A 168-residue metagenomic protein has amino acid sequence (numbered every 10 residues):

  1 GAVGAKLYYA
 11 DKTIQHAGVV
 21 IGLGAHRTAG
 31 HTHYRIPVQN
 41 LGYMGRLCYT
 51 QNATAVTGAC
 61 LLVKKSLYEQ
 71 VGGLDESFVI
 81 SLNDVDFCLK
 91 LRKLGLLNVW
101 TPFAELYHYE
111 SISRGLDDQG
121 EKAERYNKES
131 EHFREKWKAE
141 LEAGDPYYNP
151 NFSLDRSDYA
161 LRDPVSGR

Functional and structural regions predicted by a protein language model:
G1-V71, V85, L94, E105-D117 (+3 more regions): Acidic/His-rich active-site region of diverse nucleotide-sugar glycosyltransferases
I80-S81: A short, glycine-/small-residue-rich helix N-cap motif at loop->alpha-helix starts within glycosyltransferase
L97: Residue-level detector of anion-binding/catalytic polar loops
Y126-E135, A139-Y148: Functional cleft and adjacent loop/helix regions within the main domain that mediate ligand binding or catalysis
A139, D145-D155, R162-R168: Boundary detector for helix-to-coil junctions that initiate low-complexity/charged tails
